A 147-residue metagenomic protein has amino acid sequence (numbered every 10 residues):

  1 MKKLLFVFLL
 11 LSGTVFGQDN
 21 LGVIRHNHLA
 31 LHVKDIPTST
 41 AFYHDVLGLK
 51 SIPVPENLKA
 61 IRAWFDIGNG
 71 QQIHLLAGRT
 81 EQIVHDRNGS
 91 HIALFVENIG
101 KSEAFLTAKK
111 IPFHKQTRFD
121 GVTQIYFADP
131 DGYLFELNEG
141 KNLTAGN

Functional and structural regions predicted by a protein language model:
M1-L21: Bacterial Sec-dependent N-terminal signal peptides
G17-P37, S90-L94, K141-N147: N-terminal beta-strand motif that seeds the catalytic metal site of vicinal oxygen chelate
Q18-G22, K109-N147: Vicinal oxygen chelate
N27, I61, S90, G121-T123: Residue-level marker for the onset of beta-strands and adjacent loop->beta junctions in well-ordered domains
L31-Q72: Core segments of cupin and vicinal oxygen chelate
A41-F42, F105, D131: Structural preference for long, well-ordered alpha-helical segments within the folded cores of structured domains
K59-A108: Mid-chain, structured segments of secreted extracytoplasmic proteins
